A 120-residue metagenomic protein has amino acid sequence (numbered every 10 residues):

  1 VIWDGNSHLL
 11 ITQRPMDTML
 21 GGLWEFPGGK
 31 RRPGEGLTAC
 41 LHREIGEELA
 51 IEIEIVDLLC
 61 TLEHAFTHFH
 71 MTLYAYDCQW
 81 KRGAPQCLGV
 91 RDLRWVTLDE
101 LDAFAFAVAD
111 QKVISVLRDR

Functional and structural regions predicted by a protein language model:
V1, H8-L10, Y74-D77, R94: Residues embedded in well-ordered beta-strands
V1, M16-D17, E63, A84-C87: Short secondary-structure boundary/capping segments
V1-E25, E54: N-terminal strand-loop-strand
D17, T61-Y74: Acidic pyrophosphate-coordinating catalytic loop
E25, H70, R94-W95: Short aromatic/basic micro-patch
F26-C60, T97: The catalytic Nudix box helix
A75-R118: NUDIX/MutT-family hydrolases
